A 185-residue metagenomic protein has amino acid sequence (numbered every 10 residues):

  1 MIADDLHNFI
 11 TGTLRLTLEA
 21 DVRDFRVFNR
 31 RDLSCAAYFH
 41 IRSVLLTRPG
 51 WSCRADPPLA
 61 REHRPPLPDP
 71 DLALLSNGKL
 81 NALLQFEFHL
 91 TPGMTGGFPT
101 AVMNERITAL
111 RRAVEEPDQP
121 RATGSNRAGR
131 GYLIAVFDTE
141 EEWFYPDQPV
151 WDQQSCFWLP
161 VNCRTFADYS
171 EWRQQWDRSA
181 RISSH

Functional and structural regions predicted by a protein language model:
I2-P57: Acidic-basic catalytic patches of nuclease active cores, encompassing PD-(D/E)XK and other metal-cofactor nuclease
D4, N8, V44-T47, T108 (+2 more regions): Polar/charged alpha-helical tracts
D21-F25, P57-E62, T91-A101: Surface-exposed cleft-lining segments at the edges of enzyme active sites
F28, D32, A36, L67 (+2 more regions): Short, well-structured alpha-helical interface segments that form or flank functional binding sites
G50-A82: Active-site metal-binding core of divalent-cation-utilizing nuclease and nuclease-like domains
N81-D152: Catalytic cores of nucleic-acid endonucleases
E140-H185: Non-catalytic C-terminal interaction segments of nucleic acid-processing enzymes
